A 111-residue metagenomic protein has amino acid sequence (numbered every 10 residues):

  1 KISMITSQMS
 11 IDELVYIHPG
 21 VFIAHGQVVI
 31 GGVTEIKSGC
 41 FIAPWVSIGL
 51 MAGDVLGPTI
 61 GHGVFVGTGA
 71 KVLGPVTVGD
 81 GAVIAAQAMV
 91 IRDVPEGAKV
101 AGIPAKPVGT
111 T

Functional and structural regions predicted by a protein language model:
K1-S7: Membrane-anchoring hydrophobic helices of lipid-metabolizing enzymes
S7, D12-E13, H18-P19, A24-G26 (+12 more regions): Left-handed beta-helix
